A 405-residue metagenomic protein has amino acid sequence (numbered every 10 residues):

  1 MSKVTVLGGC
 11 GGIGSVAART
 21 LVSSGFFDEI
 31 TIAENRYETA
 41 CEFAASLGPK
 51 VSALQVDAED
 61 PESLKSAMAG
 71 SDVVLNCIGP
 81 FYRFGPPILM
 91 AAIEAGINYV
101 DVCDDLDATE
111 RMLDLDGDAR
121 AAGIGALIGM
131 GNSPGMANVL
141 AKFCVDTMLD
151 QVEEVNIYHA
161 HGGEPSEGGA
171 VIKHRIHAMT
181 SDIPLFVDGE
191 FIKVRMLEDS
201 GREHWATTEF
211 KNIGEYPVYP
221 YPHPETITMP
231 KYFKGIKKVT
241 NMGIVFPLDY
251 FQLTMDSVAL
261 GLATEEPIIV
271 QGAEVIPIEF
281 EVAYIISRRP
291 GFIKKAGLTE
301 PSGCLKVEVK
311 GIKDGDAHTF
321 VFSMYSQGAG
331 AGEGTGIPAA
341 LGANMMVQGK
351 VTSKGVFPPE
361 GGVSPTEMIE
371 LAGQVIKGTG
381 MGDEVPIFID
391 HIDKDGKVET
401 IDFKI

Functional and structural regions predicted by a protein language model:
V4-T20: N-terminal Rossmann NAD(P)H-binding glycine-rich loop of SDR-like oxidoreductase domains
R36-E38: Helix N-cap at the beta1-alpha1 junction of Rossmann-like dinucleotide-binding domains, i.e., the first residues
V56-G70, P80: Conserved Rossmann-fold cofactor-binding substructure of NAD(P)-dependent oxidoreductases
S71-N76, Y99-V100: N-terminal Rossmann-like NAD(P) cofactor-binding module of classical short-chain dehydrogenase/reductase
P80, A91-T109: ADP-ribose/adenylate-binding Rossmann-like module
C103-I124: Rossmann-fold NAD(P)-binding glycine/threonine-rich loop
T147-I405: C-terminal catalytic/substrate-binding lobe primarily of soluble NAD(P)-dependent oxidoreductases
